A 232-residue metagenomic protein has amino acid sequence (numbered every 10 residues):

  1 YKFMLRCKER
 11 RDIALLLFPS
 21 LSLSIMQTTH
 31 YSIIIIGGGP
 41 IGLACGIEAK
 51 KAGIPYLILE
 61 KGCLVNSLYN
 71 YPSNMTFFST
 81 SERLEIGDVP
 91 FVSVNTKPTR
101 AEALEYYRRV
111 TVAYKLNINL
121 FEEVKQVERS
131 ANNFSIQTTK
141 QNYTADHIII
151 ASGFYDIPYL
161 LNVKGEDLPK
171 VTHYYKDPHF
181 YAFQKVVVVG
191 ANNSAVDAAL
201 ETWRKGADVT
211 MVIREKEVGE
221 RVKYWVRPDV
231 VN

Functional and structural regions predicted by a protein language model:
Q27-I36, K51, N66, N70 (+1 more regions): FAD-binding core/adjacent interface of flavoenzyme oxidoreductases
T28-H30, I35-K61, Y174-R221: Rossmann-like dinucleotide/flavin-binding elements
V65-Y69, F77, V218-V222: A short beta-to-alpha transition loop/helix N-cap that caps and shapes the active-site region
Y69-L104: Glycine-rich active-site loop/strand segments that organize a redox cofactor
K115-E122, Q126-I136, N142-Y143, R204-N232: A Rossmann-like FAD-binding core segment of flavoenzymes
